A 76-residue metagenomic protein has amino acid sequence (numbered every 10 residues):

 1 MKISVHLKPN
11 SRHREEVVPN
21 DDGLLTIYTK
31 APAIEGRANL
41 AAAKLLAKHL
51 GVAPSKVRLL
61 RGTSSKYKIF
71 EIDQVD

Functional and structural regions predicted by a protein language model:
M1-E35, L40-A43, V52-P54, R58 (+2 more regions): Contiguous, often N-terminal, cationic amphipathic patches that form binding interfaces
H49: Residues within the alpha-helical elements of helix-turn-helix
